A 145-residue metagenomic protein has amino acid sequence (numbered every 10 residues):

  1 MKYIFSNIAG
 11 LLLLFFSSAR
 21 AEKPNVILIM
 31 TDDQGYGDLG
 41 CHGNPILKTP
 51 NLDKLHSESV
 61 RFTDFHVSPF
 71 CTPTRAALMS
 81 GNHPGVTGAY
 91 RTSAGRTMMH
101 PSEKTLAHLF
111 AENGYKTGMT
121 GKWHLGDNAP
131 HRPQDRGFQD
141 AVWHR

Functional and structural regions predicted by a protein language model:
K2-S6, A19-R145: Formylglycine-dependent sulfatase
S6-F15: Bacterial N-terminal signal peptides
